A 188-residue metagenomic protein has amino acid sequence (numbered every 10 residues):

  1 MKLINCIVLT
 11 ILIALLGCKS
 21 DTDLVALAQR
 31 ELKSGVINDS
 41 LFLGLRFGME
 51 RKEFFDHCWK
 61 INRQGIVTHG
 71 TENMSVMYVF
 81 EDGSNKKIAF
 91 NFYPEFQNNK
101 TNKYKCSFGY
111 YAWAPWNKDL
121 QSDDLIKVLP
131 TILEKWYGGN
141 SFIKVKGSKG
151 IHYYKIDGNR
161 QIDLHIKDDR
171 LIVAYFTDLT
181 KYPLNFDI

Functional and structural regions predicted by a protein language model:
K2-L9: Sec-dependent signal peptide recognition, specifically the positively charged N-region followed immediately by
L3, K19-D21: Intrinsically disordered, low-complexity regulatory regions of eukaryotic regulatory proteins
A14-G17: C-terminal motif of bacterial Sec signal peptides marking the signal peptidase cleavage site
D21-G35, N62-L125, S141-I188: Amphipathic N-proximal alpha-helical interface segments
A26-G48, K52: Post-signal peptide N-terminal segment of mature Sec-exported envelope proteins
L45-Q64, S122-F142: Amphipathic alpha-helical segments
